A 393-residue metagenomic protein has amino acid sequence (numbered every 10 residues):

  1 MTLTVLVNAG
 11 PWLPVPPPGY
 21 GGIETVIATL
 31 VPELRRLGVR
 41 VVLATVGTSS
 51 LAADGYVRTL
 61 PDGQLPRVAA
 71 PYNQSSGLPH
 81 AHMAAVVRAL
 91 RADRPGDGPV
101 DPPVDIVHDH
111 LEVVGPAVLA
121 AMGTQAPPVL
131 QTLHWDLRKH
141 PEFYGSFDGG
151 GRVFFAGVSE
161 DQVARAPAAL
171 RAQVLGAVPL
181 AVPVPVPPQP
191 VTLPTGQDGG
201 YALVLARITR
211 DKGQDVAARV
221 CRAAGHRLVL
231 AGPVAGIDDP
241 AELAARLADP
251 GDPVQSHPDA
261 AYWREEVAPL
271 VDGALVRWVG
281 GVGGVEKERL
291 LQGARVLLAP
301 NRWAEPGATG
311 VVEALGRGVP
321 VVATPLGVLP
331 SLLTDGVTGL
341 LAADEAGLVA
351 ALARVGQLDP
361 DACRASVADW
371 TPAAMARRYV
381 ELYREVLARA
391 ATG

Functional and structural regions predicted by a protein language model:
P11-P14, E33-Q74, G236-I237: N-terminal strand-loop element at the rim of the active site of nucleotide-sugar-dependent glycosyltransferases
G77, A81, G356-G393: A charged, aromatic-enriched C-terminal amphipathic alpha-helix characteristic of glycosyltransferases across folds
D109-V114: Short His-centered aromatic/hydrophobic patch
T124, G232, L243-V282: Nucleotide-activated donor-binding/catalytic signature segment of Leloir-type glycosyltransferases, i.e., the conserved
P128-K139, G145-P190, D198: Donor nucleotide-sugar binding/catalytic pocket of nucleotide-sugar-dependent glycosyltransferases
F154-A156, L175-V182, V186-A235: Conserved donor-binding/catalytic core segment of Leloir-type glycosyltransferases
P320-A323: Short hydrophobic beta-strand element within catalytic cores of glycosyltransferases and related nucleotide-activated
T334-A346, L352-Q357: Conserved acidic donor-binding segment of nucleotide-sugar-dependent glycosyltransferases
